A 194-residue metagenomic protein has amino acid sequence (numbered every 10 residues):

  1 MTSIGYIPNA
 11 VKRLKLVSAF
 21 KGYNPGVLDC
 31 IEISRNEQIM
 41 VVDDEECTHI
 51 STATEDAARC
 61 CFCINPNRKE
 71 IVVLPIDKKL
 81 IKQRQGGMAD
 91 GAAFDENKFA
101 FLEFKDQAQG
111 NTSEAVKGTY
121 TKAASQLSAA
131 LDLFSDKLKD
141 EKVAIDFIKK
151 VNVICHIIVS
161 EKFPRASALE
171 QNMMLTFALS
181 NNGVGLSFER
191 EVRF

Functional and structural regions predicted by a protein language model:
M1-Q83: Basic, amphipathic N-terminal segments that precede the first structured/catalytic domain
R59, R68-K78, A144-K150, M174-L179 (+1 more regions): Electrostatic, structured charged patches in enzyme active sites and in nucleic-acid/phosphate-binding
L80, Q107-N111, K162-A166: Short acidic, S/G/P-rich loop/turn micro-motifs used as interaction or catalytic elements
R84-D95, A123: Catalytic centers of nucleases
G87, K98, V151-V153: Residues at beta-strand starts and edge strands
G91-A93, K98-Q109: Conserved catalytic cores of phosphodiester-cleaving nucleases, focusing on short active-site segments
E114-I158: Catalytic cores of nucleic-acid endonucleases
H156-F194: Short, low-complexity, polybasic intrinsically disordered segments
